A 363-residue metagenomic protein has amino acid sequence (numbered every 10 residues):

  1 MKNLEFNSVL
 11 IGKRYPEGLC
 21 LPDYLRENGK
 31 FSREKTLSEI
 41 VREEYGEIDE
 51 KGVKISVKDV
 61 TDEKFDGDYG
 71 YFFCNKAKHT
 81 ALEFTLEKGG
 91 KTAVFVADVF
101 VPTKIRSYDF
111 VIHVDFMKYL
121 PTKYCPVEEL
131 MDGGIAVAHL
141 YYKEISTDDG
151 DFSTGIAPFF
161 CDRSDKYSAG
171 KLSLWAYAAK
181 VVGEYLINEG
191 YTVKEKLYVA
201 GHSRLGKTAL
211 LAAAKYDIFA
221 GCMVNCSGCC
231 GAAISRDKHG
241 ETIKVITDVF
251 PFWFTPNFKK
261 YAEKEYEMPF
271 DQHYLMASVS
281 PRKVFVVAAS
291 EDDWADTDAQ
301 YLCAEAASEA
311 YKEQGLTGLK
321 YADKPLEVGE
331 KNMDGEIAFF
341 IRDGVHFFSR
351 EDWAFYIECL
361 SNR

Functional and structural regions predicted by a protein language model:
M1-V94: N-terminal targeting or regulatory segments adjacent to alpha/beta-hydrolase or S9 domains
V96-V99, R106-F116: Short beta-strand element of the alpha/beta-hydrolase
V111-N188, S235-R236: Cap/lid segment of the alpha/beta-hydrolase catalytic domain
K118-L120, Y124, K180-E241, K264: Primarily recognizes the serine-hydrolase "nucleophile elbow" in alpha/beta-hydrolase and SGNH/GDSL folds
G221-L275, Q300-A322: Mobile cap/lid helix-loop segments that gate and shape the active-site cleft of serine hydrolases
V249, A304-R363: C-terminal catalytic histidine-bearing segment of alpha/beta-hydrolase fold enzymes
S280-A295, R342-D343: Conserved strand-to-loop "acid loop" that flanks and positions the catalytic carboxylate
W294-C303, S349: Conserved alpha/beta-hydrolase "acid-adjacent" motif
